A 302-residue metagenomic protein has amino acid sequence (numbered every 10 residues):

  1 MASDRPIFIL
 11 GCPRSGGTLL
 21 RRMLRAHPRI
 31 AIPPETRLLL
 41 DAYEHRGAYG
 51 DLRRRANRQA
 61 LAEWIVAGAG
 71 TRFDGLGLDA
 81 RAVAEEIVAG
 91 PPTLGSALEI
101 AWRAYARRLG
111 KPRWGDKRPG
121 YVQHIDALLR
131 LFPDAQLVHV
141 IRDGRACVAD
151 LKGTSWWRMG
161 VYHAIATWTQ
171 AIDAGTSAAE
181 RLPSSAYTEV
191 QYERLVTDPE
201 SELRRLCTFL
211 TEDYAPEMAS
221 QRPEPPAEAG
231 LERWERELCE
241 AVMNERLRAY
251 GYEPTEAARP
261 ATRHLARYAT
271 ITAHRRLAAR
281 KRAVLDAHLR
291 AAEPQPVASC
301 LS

Functional and structural regions predicted by a protein language model:
M1-F8, P91, K152-S155, T176-E180 (+1 more regions): PAPS-dependent sulfotransferases, especially Golgi type II membrane carbohydrate sulfotransferases
C12: P-loop (Walker A) phosphate-binding loop of NTP-binding proteins
S15: ATP-binding Walker
T18-I30: A conserved segment at the C-terminal end of the G1
A26, L38, A146, R194-T197 (+1 more regions): Active-site micro-motifs of SAM-dependent methyltransferase domains
H27-P34, L210-Y214: A generic secondary-structure signal for well-formed alpha-helical elements
I32-D116, Y121: PAPS-dependent sulfation machinery
E86, W102-E217: PAPS-dependent sulfotransferase catalytic domain
